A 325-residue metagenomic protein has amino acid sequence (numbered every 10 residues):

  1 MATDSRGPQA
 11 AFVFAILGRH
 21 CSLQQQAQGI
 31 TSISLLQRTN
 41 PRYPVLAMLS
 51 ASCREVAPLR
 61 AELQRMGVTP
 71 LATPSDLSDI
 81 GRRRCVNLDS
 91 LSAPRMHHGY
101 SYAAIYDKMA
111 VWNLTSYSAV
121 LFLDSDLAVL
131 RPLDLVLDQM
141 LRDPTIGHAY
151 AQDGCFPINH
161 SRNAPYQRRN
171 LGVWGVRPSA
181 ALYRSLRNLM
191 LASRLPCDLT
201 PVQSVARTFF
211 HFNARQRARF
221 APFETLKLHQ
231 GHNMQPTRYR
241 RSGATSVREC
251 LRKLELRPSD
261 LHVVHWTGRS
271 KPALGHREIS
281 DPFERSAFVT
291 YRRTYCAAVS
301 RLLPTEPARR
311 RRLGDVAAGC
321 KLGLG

Functional and structural regions predicted by a protein language model:
D4-T31, N40, A47-S50, E62 (+2 more regions): A glycosyltransferase accessory/donor-loop signature
T39-P41, T115, P144, N213: A structural signal for short coil/turn segments at secondary-structure junctions
P58-T115: Active-site-proximal specificity loops/subdomain of glycosyltransferases
A72, D76, A104-N163, G175-P178: GT-A fold catalytic core of metal-dependent nucleotide-sugar glycosyltransferases, centered on the diacidic
Y100-Y102, N163-P165, R252-E255: Short Gly/Pro-enriched turn/cap motifs at secondary-structure boundaries
M109-V111, A149, V173-G175, V205 (+2 more regions): Conserved hydrophobic/aromatic beta-strand scaffold that supports enzyme active sites
L121, N170-A180, V205-A214: Conserved beta strand-loop-helix elements of the APE1-like EEP
R168-R169, S259: Short, solvent-exposed loop/turn segments at the edges of secondary structure
